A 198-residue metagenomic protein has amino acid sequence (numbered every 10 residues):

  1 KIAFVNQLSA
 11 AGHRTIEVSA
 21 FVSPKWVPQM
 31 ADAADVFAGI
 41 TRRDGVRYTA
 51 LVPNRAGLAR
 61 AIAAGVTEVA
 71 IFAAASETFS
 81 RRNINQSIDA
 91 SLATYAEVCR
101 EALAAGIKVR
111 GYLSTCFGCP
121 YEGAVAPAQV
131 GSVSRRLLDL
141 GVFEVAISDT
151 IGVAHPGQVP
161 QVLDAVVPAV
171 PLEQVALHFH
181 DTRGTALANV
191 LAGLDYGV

Functional and structural regions predicted by a protein language model:
K1-A3, G45-R55, S80-I88, T115-Q129 (+1 more regions): Active-site mouth loops of central-metabolism enzymes
I2-V46, V52-R60, G65-V66: Glycine-rich, positively charged N-terminal anion/phosphate-binding segment
H13-G39, F72-Q86, F117-Y121, A146-G157: Glycine-rich, proline-tolerant flexible connector loops at the mouths of alpha/beta enzymes
W26-A50, D89-R110, R135, V159-L177: Alpha-helix-loop-beta-strand connector modules within alpha/beta enzyme cores
Q29-M30, R60-G65, Y121-V130, H155-V167 (+1 more regions): Distinct, well-ordered alpha-helical segments
T67-S76, R110-S114, V198: Non-cysteine beta-strand/loop elements that form the S-adenosyl-L-methionine
T150-V198: Catalytic alpha/beta core domains of metabolic enzymes, predominantly
